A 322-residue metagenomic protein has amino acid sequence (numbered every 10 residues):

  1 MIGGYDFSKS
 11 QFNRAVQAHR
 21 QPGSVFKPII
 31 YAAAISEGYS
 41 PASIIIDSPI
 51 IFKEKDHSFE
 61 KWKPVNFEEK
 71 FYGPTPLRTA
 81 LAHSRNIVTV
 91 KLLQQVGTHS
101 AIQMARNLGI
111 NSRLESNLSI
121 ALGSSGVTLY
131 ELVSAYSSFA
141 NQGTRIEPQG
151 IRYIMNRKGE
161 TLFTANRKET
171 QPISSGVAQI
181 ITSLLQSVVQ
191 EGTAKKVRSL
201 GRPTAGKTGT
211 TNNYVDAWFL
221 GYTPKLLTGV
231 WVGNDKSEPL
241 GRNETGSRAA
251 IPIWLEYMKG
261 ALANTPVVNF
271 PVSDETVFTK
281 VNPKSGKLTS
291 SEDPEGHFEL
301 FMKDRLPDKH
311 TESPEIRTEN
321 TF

Functional and structural regions predicted by a protein language model:
M1-S8, R152-N156: A short, well-structured edge-of-sheet supersecondary motif
D6-A18: A short, polar/charged loop-to-alpha-helix boundary motif
Q21-D47, A80, A135-F139, I181 (+1 more regions): Active-site SXXK
Y39-A101, R145, N156-S187: Conserved catalytic neighborhood of penicillin-recognizing serine enzymes
S40-D47, L114, R145-Q149, Q190-V197 (+1 more regions): Acidic/polar loop patches that form or flank catalytic/metal-binding clefts of enzymes that bind anionic ligands
S43, P49, K53, F67 (+2 more regions): Soluble, non-transmembrane domains of envelope/secretory-pathway proteins that act on or interact with carbohydrate
N107-L162, N166-P172, P203-N213, A217-K225 (+1 more regions): Active-site-proximal helix/loop microenvironment of the serine DD-peptidase/beta-lactamase transpeptidase fold
S183-G209: Active-site Gly/Thr loop motif
